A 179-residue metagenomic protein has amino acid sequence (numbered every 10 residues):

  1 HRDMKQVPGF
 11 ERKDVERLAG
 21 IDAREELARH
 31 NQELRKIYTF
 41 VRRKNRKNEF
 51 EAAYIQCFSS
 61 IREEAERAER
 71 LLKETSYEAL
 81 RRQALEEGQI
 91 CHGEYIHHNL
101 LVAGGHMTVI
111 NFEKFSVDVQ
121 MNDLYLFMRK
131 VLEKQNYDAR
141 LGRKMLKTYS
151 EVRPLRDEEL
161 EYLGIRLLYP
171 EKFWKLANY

Functional and structural regions predicted by a protein language model:
H1, N45-R46, I61, M107-V109 (+1 more regions): Gram-positive cell-envelope targeting signals
H1-F10: Internal "kinase-insert"/substrate-recognition segments embedded within catalytic cores of ATP-dependent enzymes
F10-I90: ATP-dependent phospho-/nucleotidyl transfer catalytic cores
R70-M121: Active-site acidic catalytic loop and adjacent metal/ATP-binding pocket of ATP-dependent phosphoryl transfer enzymes
M121-P154, L167-Y179: Active-site activation/catalytic loop segments of kinase-like enzymes and analogous catalytic loops in related
L155-E159: Helix N-cap / loop-to-helix initiation motif
